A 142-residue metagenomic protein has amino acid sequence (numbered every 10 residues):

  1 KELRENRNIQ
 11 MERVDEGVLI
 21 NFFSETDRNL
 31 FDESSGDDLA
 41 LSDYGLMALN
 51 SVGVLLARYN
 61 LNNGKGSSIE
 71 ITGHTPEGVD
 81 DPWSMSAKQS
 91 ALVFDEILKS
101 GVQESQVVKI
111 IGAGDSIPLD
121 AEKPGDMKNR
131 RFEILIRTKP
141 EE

Functional and structural regions predicted by a protein language model:
K1-N63, K139-E142: Periplasmic peptidoglycan-binding/tethering modules of Gram-negative envelope proteins
N6-N8, G64-S68, S105-V107: Short secondary-structure junction motifs
R13, G64, G125-N129: Short coil/turn motifs at beta-sheet boundaries
N21, G36-Y44, A48, E70 (+1 more regions): Periplasmic OmpA-like peptidoglycan-binding domain that tethers envelope proteins to the cell wall
